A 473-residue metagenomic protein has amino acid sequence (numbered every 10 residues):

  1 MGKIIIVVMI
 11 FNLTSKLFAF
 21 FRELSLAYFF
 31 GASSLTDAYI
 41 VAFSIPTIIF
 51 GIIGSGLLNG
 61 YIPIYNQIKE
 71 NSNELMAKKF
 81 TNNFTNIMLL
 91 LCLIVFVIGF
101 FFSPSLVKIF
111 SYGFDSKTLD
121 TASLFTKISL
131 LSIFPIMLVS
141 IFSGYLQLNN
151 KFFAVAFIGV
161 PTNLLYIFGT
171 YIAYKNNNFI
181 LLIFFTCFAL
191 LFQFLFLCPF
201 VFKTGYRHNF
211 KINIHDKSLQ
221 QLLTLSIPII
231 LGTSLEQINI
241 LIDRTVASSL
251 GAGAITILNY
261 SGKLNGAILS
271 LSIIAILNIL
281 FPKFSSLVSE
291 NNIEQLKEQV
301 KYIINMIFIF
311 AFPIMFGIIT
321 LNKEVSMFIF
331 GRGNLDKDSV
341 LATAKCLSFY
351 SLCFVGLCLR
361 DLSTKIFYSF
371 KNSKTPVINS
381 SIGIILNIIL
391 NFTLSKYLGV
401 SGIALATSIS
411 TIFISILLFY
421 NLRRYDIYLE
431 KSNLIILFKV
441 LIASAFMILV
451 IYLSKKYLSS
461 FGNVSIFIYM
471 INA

Functional and structural regions predicted by a protein language model:
M1, I180, C198-E236, E294 (+1 more regions): Interhelical loop/hinge segments that connect adjacent transmembrane helices in multipass membrane
G2-I5, I40, E74-L90, I94 (+9 more regions): Interfacial transmembrane-helix starts/ends
I4-A27, A189, Q193, L197-F200 (+5 more regions): Transmembrane helical elements of multi-pass membrane transporters/channels
S55-N71, I274-N292, K297-I304, S363-T364: Helix-loop junctions and terminal segments of transmembrane helices in multi-pass membrane transport/translocation
V95-S116, F316-D336, L453-L458: Short membrane-interface helical motifs at transmembrane helix boundaries in multi-pass membrane transporters
F114-F142, L335-S363, I471-A473: Alpha-helical transmembrane segments of multi-pass membrane proteins
P135-F157, L352-I382, T393, Y397: Membrane-interface junctions at transmembrane-helix termini in multi-pass inner-membrane proteins
F153, P161-P199, K374, S381-I416 (+2 more regions): Membrane-interface helix-loop junctions in multi-pass transport and translocation proteins
